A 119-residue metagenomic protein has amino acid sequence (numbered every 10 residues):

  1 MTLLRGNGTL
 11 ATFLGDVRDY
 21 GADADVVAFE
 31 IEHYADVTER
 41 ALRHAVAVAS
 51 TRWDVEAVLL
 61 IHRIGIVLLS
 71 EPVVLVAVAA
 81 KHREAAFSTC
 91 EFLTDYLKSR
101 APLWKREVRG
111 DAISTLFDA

Functional and structural regions predicted by a protein language model:
M1-V73, A79-A119: N-terminal, polar/charged subdomain of small-to-medium soluble alpha/beta proteins
